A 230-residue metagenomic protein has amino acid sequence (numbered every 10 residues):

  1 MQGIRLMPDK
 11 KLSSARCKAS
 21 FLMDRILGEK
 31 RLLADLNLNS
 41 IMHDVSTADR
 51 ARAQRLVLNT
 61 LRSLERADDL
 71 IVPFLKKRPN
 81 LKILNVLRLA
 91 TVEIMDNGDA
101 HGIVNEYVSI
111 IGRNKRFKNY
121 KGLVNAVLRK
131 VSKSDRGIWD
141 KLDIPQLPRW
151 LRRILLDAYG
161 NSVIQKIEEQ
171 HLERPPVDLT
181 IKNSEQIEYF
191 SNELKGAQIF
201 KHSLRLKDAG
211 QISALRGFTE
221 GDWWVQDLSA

Functional and structural regions predicted by a protein language model:
Q2-F218: Class I Rossmann-like S-adenosyl-L-methionine
T219-A230: Conserved SAM-binding loop and adjacent beta-strand
